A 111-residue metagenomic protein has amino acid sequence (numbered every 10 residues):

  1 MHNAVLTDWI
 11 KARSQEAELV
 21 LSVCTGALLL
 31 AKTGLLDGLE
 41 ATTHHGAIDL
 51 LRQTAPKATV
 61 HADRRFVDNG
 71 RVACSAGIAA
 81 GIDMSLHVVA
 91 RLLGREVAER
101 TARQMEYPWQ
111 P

Functional and structural regions predicted by a protein language model:
M1-P111: Active-site-adjacent pocket-lining segments in enzyme domains
